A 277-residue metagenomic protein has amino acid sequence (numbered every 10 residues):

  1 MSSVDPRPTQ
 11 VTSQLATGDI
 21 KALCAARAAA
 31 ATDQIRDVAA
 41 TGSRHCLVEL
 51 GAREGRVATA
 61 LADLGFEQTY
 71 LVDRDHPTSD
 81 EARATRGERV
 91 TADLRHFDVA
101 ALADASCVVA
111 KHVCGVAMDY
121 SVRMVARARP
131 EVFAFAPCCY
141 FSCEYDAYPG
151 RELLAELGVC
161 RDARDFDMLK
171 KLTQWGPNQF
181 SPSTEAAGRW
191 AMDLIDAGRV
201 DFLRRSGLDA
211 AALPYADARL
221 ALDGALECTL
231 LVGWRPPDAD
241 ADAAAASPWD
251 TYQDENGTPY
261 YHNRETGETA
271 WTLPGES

Functional and structural regions predicted by a protein language model:
M1-A241: Class I S-adenosyl-L-methionine
V99-L102, D238-Y260, R264-S277: WW-domain-binding short linear motifs
